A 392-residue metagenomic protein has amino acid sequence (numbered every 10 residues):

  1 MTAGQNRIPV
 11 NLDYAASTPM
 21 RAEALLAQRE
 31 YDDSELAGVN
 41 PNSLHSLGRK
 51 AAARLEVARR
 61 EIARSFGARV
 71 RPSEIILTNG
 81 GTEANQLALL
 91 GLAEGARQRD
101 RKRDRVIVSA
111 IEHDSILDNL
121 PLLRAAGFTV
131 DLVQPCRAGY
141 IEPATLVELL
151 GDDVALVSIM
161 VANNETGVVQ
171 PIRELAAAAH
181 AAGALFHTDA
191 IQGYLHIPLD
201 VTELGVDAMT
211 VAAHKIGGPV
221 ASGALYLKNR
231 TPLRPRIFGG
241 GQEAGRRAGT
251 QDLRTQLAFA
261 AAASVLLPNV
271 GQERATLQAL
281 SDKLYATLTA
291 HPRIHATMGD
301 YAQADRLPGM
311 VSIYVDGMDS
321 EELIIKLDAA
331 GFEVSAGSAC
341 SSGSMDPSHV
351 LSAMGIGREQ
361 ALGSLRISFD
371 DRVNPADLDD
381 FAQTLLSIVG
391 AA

Functional and structural regions predicted by a protein language model:
M1-A392: Pyridoxal 5′-phosphate
